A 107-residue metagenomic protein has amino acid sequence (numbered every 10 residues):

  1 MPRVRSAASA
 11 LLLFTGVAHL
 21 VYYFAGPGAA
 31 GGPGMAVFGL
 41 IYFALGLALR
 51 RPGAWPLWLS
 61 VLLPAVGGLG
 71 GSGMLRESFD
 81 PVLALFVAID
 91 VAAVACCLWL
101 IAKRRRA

Functional and structural regions predicted by a protein language model:
M1-A107: Topology signature of small-to-medium multi-pass alpha-helical membrane proteins
